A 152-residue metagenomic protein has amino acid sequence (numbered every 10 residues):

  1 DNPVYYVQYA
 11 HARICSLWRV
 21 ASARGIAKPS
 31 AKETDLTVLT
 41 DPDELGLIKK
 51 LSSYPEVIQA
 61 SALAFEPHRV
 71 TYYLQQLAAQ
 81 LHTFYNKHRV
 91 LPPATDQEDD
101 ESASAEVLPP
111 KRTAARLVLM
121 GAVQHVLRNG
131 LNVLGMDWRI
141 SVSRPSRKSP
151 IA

Functional and structural regions predicted by a protein language model:
D1-A152: Non-catalytic interaction-recognition regions
